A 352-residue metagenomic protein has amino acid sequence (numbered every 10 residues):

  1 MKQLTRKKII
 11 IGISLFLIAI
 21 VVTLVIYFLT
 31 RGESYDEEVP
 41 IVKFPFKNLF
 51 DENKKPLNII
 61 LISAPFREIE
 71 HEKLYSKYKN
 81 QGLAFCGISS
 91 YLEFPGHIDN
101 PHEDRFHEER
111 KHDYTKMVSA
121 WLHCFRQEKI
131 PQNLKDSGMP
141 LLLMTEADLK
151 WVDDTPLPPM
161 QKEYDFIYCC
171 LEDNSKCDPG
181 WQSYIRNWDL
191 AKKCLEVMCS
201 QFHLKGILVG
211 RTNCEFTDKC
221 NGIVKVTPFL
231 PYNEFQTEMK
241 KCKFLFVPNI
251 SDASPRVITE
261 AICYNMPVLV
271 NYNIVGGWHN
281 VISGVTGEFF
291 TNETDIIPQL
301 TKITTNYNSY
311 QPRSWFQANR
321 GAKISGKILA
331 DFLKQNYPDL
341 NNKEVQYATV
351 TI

Functional and structural regions predicted by a protein language model:
S63-G180: Catalytic core of nucleotide-activated saccharide and alditol-phosphate transferases
L149-G222: Conserved catalytic-core segment of nucleotide-activated headgroup transferases in glycan assembly
Q236, P255-C263, W278-H279: Short alpha-helical segment that forms part of, or immediately flanks, the ligand-binding pocket in carbohydrate-active
K243, N265-M266: A short alpha->beta transition loop at the rim of the catalytic pocket in nucleotide-sugar-dependent
I250: Aromatic "clamp/platform" in nucleotide-sugar-dependent glycosyltransferases that forms part of the donor/acceptor
P267-N271: Short hydrophobic beta-strand element within catalytic cores of glycosyltransferases and related nucleotide-activated
Y272-G284, E288-F289: Short acidic/histidine- and often glycine-rich active-site loop of Leloir-type glycosyltransferases that engages
T291, T304-I352: A charged, aromatic-enriched C-terminal amphipathic alpha-helix characteristic of glycosyltransferases across folds
